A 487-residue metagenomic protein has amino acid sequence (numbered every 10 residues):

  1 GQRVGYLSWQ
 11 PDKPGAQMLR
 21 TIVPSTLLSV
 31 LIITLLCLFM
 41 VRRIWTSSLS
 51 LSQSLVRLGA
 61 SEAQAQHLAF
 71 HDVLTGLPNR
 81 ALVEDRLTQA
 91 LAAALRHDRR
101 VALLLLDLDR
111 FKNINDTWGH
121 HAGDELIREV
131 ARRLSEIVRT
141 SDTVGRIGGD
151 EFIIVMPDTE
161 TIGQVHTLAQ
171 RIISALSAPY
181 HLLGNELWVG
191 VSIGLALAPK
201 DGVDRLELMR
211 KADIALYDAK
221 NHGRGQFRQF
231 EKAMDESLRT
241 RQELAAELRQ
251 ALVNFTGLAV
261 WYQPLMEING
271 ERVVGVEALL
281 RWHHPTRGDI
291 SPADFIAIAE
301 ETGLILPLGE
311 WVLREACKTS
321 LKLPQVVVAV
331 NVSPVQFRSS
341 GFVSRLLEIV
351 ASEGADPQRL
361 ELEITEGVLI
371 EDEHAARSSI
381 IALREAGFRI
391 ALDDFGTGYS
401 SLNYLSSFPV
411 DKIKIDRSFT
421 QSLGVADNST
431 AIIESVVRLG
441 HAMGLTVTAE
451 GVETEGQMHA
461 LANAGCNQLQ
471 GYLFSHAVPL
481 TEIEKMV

Functional and structural regions predicted by a protein language model:
W9-V30: Membrane-interface helix-start motif
A65, D72-L74, V83, L87-A90 (+7 more regions): Hydrophobic scaffolding residues in well-structured cytosolic catalytic/regulatory domains that bind or process
Q66, F70, G76-L103, D109-R139 (+8 more regions): Conserved long alpha-helical elements within nucleotide-processing catalytic cores of c-di-GMP signaling and class III
R99, G145-I147, I162-H166, L176-S192 (+5 more regions): Catalytic core regions of nucleotide second-messenger enzymes
V144, R171, A175, H181 (+14 more regions): Cyclic nucleotide signaling catalytic output domains
V155-V165, L183-E186, V191-L208, A233-S237 (+4 more regions): Catalytic strand-loop-helix junctions within cyclic-nucleotide turnover domains
G184, I268, P285-T286, S333-S340 (+3 more regions): EAL-family c-di-GMP phosphodiesterase catalytic domain
K232-E236, T240-A355, T365-V368, I381-A382 (+4 more regions): Bacterial c-di-GMP phosphodiesterase EAL domain
